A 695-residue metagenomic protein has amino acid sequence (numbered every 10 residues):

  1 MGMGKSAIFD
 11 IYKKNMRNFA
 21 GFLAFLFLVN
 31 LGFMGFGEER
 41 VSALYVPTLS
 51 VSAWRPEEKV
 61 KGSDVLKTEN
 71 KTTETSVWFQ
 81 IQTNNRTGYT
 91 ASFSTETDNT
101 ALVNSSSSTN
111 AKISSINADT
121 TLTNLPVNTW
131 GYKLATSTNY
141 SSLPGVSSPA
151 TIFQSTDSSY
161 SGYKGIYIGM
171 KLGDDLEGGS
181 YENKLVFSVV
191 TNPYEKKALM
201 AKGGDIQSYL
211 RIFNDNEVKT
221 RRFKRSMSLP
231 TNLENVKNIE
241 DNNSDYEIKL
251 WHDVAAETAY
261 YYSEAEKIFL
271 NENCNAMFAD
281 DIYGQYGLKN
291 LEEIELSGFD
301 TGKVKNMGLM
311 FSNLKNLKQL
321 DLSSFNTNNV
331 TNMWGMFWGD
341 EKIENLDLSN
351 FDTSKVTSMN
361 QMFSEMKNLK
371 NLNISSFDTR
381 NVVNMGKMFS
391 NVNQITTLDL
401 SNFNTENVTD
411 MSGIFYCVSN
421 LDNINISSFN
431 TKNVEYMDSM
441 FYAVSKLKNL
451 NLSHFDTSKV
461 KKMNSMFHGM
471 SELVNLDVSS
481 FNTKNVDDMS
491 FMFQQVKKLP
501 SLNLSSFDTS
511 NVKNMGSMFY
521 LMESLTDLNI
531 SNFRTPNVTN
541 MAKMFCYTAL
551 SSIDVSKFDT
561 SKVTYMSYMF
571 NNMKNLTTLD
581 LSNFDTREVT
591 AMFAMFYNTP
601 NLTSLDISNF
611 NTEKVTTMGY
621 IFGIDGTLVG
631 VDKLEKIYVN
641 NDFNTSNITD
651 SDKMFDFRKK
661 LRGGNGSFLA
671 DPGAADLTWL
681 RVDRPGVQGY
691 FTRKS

Functional and structural regions predicted by a protein language model:
M1, K5-A7, L102-S105, Y261: Short conserved micro-motifs at the rims of enzyme active sites and ligand-binding pockets
M1-A43: Sec-dependent, cleavable N-terminal signal peptides
G4, R17, G21, R40 (+5 more regions): Short, intrinsically disordered, low-complexity terminal segments
F27, F79-I81, T100, L134-A135 (+3 more regions): Short beta-strand element of the conserved SAM-dependent methyltransferase core
S42-E195: Signature of Gram-negative chaperone-usher
P193-S695: Negatively charged
